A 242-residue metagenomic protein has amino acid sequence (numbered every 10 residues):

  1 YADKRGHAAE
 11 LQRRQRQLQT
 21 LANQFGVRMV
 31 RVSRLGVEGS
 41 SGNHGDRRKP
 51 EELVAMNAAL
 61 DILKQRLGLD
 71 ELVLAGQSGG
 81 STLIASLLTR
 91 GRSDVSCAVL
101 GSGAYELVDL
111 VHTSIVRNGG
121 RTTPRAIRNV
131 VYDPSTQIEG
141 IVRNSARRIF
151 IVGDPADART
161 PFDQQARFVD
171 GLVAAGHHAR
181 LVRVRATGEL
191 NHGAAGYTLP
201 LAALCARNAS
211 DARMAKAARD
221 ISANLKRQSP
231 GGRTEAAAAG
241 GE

Functional and structural regions predicted by a protein language model:
Y1-V27: Short, surface-exposed "cap/lid" segments of acyl-processing enzymes
A2-Q12, S41-R47, T113-R117: Short, flexible/disordered intra-domain loops and linkers
V27-E51: Cap/lid segment of the alpha/beta-hydrolase catalytic domain
S33, G101-S102, V152: Alpha/beta-hydrolase-fold catalytic nucleophile elbow
N43-L67: Alpha/beta-hydrolase active-site loop
D70-V116: Primarily recognizes the serine-hydrolase "nucleophile elbow" in alpha/beta-hydrolase and SGNH/GDSL folds
V108-A175, R180: The feature captures the conserved acid-bearing segment of alpha/beta-hydrolase catalytic domains
A166-E242: C-terminal catalytic histidine-bearing segment of alpha/beta-hydrolase fold enzymes
